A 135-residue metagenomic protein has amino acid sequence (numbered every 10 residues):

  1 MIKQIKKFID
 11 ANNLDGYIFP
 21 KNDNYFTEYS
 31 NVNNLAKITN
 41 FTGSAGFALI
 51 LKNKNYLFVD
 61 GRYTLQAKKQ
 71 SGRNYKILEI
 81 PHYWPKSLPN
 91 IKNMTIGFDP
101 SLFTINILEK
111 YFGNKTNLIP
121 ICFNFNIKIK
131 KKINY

Functional and structural regions predicted by a protein language model:
M1-I91, D99-Y135: N-terminal accessory/capping or targeting/presequence segment of soluble
